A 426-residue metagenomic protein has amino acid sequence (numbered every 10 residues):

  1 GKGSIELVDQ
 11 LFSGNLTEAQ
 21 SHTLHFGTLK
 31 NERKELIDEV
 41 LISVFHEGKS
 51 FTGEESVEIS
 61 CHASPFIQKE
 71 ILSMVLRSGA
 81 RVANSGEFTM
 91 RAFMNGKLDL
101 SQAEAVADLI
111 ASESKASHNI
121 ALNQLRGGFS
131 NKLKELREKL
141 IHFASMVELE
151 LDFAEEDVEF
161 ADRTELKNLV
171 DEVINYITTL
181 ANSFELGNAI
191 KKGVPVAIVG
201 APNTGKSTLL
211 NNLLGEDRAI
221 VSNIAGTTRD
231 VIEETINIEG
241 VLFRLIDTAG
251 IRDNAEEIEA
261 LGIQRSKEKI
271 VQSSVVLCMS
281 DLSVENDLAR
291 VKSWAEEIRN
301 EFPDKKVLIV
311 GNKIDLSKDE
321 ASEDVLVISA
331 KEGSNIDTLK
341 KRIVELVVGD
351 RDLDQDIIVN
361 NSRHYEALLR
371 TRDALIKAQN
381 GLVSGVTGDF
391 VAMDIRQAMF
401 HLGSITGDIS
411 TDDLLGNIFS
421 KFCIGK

Functional and structural regions predicted by a protein language model:
G1-G3, H46-S50, S64-F66, L98-L100 (+4 more regions): Conserved nucleotide-binding/hydrolysis micro-motifs of P-loop NTPases
G1-N119, N123, G127, E301 (+1 more regions): A glycine-rich (often HGG/GG-containing) alpha/beta subdomain
F26-H46, G226-N254: Switch I (G2) and immediately adjacent beta-strands of P-loop GTPase domains
G96, N203, D247: Conserved G/P- and acidic residue-centered "switch" motifs that form tight phosphate/ATP-binding loops in soluble
H118-N237, N254-E256, Q272, L282-K426: C-terminal-of-GTPase-core extension/linker across diverse P-loop GTPases
F243, V275, L308: Short, Asp-centered acidic motifs that coordinate Mg2+ and/or phosphate in catalytic or ligand-binding sites
L245, M279, V310: Generic enzyme active-site microenvironment
E259-S283: Inter-motif core of Ras-like GTPase G domains
